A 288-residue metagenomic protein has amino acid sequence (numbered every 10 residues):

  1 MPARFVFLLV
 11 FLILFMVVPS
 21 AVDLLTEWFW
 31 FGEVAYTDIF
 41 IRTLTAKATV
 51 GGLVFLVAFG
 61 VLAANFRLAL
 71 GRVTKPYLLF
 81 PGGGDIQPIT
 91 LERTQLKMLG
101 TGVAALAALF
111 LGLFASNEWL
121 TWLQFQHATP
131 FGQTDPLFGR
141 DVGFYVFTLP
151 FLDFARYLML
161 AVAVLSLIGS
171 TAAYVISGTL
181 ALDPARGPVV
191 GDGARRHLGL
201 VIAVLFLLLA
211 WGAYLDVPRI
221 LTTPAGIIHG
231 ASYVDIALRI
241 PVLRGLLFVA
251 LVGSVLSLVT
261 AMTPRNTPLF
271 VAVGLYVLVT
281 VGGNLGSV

Functional and structural regions predicted by a protein language model:
M1-F29, D38-R140, L149, D153-V288: Contiguous transmembrane helix-bundle modules in multi-pass membrane proteins
